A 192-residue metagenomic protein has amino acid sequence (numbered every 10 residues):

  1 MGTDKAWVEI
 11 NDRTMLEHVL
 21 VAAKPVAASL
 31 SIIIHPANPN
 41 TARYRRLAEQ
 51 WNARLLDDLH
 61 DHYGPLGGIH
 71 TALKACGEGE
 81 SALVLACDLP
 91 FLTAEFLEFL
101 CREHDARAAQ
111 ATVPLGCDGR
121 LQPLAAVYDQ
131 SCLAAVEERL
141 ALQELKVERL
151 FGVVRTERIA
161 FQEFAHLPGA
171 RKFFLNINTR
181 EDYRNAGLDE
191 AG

Functional and structural regions predicted by a protein language model:
M1-F173, R184-L188: Nucleotide and nucleotide-moiety/phosphate-recognizing core
A191-G192: Cytochrome P450 catalytic domain signature, combining two hallmark sequence patches
